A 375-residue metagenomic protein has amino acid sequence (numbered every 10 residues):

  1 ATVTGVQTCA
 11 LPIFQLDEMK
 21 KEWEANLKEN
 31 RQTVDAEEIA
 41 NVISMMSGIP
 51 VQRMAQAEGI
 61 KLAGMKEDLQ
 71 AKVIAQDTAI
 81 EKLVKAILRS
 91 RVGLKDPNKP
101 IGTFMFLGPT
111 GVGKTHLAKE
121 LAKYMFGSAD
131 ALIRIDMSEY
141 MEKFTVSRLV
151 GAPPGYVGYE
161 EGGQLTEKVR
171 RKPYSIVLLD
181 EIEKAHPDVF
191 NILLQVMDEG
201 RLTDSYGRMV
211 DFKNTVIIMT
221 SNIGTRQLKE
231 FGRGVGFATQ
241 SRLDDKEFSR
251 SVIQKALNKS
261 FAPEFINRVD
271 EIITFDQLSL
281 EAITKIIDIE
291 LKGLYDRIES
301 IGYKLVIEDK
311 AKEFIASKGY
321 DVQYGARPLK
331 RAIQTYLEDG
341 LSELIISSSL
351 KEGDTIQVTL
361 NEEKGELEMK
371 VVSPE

Functional and structural regions predicted by a protein language model:
A1-T4: Short, exposed "boundary/linker" segments that immediately precede the start of a downstream structural module
V6, A10-E375: AAA+ P-loop NTPase nucleotide-binding core of proteostasis motors
